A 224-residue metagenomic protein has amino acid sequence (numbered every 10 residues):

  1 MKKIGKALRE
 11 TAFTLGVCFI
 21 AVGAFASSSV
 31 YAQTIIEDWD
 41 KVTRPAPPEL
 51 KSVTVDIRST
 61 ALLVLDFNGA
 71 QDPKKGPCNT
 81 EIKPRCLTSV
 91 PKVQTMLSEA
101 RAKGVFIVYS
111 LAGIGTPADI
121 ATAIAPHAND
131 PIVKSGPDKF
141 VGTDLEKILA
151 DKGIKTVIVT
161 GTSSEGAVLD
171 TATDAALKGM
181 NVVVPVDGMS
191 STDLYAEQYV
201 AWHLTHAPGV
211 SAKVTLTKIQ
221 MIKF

Functional and structural regions predicted by a protein language model:
K2-V17: Bacterial N-terminal signal peptides that target proteins for export
F19-S29: C-terminal segment of classical bacterial N-terminal signal peptides
Y31-A61, K103, I114-F224: Active-site-adjacent betaalpha module
R58-E81: Short, contiguous, helix-prone interaction/anchoring segments in small proteins
V64-L65, V105-A112: Short beta-strand segments at enzyme active-site cores
N68, T80-S89, T160-E165: Short, glycine-rich nucleotide/cofactor-binding loops
G76-A100, G104-F106: A short alpha/beta connector and helix-capping loop motif
